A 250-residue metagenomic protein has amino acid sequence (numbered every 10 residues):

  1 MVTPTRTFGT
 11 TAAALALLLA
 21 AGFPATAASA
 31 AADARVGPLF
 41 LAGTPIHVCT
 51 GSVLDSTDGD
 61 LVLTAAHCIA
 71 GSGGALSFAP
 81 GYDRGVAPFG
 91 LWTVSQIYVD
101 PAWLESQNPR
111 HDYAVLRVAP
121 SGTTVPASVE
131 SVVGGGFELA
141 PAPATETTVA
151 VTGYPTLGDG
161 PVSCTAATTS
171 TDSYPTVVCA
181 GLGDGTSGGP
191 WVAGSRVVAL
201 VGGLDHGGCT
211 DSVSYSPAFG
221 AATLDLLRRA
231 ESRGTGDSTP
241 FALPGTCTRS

Functional and structural regions predicted by a protein language model:
V2-S56, D225-S250: Protease-domain processing segments flanking chymotrypsin-fold serine proteases, especially trypsin-like
T26-A34, F40-G43, L54, L76-T124: Conserved catalytic-core segment of clan PA serine endopeptidases
A31-D83, T168-T171, G202: Catalytic histidine site
V48-T50, H67-I69, S163-T165, V178-A180 (+3 more regions): Sequence contexts marking disulfide-bonded cysteines in secreted/extracellular proteins
G51, D60, T64, F78 (+4 more regions): Terminal peptide-recognition signature
C68-I69, Y82-G85, P120-T123, T156 (+2 more regions): Acidic glycine-/aspartate-rich tracts in secreted/extracellular proteins
P109-G185: Chymotrypsin/trypsin-fold serine protease catalytic domain
G181-G202: Catalytic nucleophile loop of clan PA
